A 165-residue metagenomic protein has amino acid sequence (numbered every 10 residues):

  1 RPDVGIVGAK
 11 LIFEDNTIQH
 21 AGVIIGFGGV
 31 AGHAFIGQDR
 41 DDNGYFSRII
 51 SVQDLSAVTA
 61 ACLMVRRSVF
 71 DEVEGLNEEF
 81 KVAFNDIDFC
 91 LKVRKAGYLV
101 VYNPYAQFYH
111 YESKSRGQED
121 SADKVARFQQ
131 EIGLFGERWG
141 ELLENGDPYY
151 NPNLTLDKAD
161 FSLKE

Functional and structural regions predicted by a protein language model:
R1, L76-N77, N151-P152: Acidic/polar residues at beta-strand termini and the immediately following turn/coil
R1-V30, L99, Y105: Conserved donor NDP-sugar-binding/catalytic core segment of glycosyltransferases
P2, F84, D88, D123-Q130: A general alpha-helical scaffold signature found inside nucleotide-binding enzyme cores
D15-N16, F27-L55, V100, G117-E165: C-terminal, non-catalytic tails of nucleotide-sugar-dependent glycosyltransferases
S47-E74, E78-Y109: A short, conserved alpha-helix in the catalytic core of glycosyltransferases
Y111-K114: Conserved active-site-proximal loop/helix segments of enzymes involved in bacterial cell-wall and related
